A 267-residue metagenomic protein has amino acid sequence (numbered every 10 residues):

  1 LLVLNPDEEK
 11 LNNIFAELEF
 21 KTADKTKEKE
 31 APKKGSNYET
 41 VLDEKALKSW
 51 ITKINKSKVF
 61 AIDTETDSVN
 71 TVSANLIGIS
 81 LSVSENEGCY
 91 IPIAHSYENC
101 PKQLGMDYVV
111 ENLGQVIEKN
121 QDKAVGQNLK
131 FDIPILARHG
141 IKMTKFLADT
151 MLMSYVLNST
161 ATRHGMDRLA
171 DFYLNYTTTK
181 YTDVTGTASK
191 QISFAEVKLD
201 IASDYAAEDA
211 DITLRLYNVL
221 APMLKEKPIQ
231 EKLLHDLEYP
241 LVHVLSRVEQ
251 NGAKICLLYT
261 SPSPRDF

Functional and structural regions predicted by a protein language model:
L2-A74, M106-L113: Long, highly charged low-complexity segments
E8-L11, L241-V244, S261: Short amphipathic alpha-helical coiled-coil/interface segments
S36-Y38, A74-E226, H235-L241, L245: Active-site-proximal helix-loop-helix substrate-binding element of RNase H-like nuclease domains
T64-T66, T150, T213, T260: Ser/Thr-centric signal marking residues that sit in or immediately flank functional binding/regulatory motifs
T66-S68, L152, D266: Short, glycine/acidic-enriched loop or turn micro-motifs at the edges of active sites
K227-L234, K254-L258: Short, surface-exposed loop/turn segments at secondary-structure junctions
V248-Q250, K254: Non-catalytic interaction-recognition regions
Y259-F267: Single conserved hydrophobic/aromatic residue that forms the stacking wall/gate of nucleotide- or nucleobase-binding
